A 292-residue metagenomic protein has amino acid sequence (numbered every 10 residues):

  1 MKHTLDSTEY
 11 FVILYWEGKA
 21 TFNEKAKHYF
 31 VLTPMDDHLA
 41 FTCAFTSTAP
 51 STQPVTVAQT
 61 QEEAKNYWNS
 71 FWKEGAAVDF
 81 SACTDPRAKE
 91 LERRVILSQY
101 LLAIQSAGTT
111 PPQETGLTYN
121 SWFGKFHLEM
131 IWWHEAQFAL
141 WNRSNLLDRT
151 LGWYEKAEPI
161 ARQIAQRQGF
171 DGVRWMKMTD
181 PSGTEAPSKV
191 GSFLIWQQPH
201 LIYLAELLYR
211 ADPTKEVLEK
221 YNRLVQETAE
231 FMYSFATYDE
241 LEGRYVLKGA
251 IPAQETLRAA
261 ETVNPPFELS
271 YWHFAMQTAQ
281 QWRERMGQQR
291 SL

Functional and structural regions predicted by a protein language model:
M1-G124, S144, E155-R162: Acidic/polar, glycine-enriched structural segments that form the non-catalytic walls/loops of the carbohydrate-binding
H38-A40, L97, I131, Q198 (+1 more regions): Extracellular structured ligand-interaction cores
F45, S106, A139-N142, T179 (+1 more regions): Short, flexible loop/turn elements at secondary-structure junctions
V78-E92, L102, S106-P111, L140-L151 (+5 more regions): Structural helix-adjacent loops and short alpha-helical linkers that scaffold large soluble proteins
E92-Q99, E135, L147-E158, I202 (+4 more regions): Hydrophobic core segments within long, regular secondary-structure runs in both alpha- and beta-rich folds
V95, L128-V173: Carboxylate/His-rich catalytic cores and anion/metal-binding grooves
P111-A139, G152, T228: Zinc-dependent metallopeptidase catalytic helix centered on the HExxH motif and its immediate flanking segment
T115-G124, F170-L218, M232-L292: The feature captures the catalytic groove of carbohydrate-active enzymes
